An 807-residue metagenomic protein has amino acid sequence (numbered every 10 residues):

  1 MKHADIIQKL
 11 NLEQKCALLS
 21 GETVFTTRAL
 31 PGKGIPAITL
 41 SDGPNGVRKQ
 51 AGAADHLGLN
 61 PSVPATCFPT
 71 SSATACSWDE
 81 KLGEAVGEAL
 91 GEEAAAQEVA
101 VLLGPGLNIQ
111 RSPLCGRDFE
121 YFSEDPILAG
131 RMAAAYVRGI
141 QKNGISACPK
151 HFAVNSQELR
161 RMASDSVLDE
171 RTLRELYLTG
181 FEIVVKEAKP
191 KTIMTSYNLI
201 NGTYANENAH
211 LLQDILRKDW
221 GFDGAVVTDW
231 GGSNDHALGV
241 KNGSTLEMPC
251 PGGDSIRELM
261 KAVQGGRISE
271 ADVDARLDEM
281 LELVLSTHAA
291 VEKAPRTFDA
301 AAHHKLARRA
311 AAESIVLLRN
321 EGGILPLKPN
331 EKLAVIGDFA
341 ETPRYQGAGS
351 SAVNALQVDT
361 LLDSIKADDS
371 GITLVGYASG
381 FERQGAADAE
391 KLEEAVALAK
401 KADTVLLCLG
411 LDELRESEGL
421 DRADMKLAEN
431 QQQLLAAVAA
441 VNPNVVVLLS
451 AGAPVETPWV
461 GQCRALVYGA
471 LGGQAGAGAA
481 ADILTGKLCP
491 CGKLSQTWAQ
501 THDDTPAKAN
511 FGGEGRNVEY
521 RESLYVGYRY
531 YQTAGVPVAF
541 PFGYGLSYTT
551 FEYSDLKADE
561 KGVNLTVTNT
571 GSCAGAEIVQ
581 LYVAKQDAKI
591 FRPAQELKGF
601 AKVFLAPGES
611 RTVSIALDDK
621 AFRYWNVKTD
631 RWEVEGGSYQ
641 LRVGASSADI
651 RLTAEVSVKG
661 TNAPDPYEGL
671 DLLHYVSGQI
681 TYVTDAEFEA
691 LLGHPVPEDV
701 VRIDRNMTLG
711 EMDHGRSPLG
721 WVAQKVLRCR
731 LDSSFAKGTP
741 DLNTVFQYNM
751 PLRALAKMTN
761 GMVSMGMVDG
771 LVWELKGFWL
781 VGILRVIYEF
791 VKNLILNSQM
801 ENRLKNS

Functional and structural regions predicted by a protein language model:
M1-K620, Y624, S638-V643, S647 (+5 more regions): Glycoside hydrolase catalytic-domain context in secreted enzymes
E22, Q157, P697, A723 (+1 more regions): Enrichment for repetitive, rod-forming helical segments
D619-P666: Terminal connector regions
A654-V722: Charged, amphipathic alpha-helical linkers/stalks
V722, V726-S807: Extended non-globular C-terminal regions
